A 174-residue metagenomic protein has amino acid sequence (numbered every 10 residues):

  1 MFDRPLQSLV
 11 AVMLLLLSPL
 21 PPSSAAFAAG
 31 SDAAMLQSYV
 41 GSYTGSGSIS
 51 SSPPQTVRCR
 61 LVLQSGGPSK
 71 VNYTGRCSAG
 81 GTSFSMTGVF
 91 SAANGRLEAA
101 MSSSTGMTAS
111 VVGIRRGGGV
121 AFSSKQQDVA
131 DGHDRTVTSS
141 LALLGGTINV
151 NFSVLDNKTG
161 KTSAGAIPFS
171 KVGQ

Functional and structural regions predicted by a protein language model:
M1-F2, F27, S31: A general boundary/transition motif marking the beginning of the first structured unit of a protein
M1-V12, L20-P21: Bacterial N-terminal signal peptides that target proteins for export
Q7-L9, S24-A25, A33, P68: Low-complexity, intrinsically disordered short peptide segments enriched in small/polar/basic residues
L14-L15, S23-A26: Cleavable N-terminal signal peptides
L15-S18, V120: Hydrophobic alpha-helical elements and their junctions with loops/disorder across both membrane and soluble proteins
S18-P21, I167: Hydrophobic alpha-helix-in-membranes signature
A29-L144, N151-S153, N157-Q174: Central antiparallel beta-sheet cores of small beta-barrel/beta-sandwich binding domains
